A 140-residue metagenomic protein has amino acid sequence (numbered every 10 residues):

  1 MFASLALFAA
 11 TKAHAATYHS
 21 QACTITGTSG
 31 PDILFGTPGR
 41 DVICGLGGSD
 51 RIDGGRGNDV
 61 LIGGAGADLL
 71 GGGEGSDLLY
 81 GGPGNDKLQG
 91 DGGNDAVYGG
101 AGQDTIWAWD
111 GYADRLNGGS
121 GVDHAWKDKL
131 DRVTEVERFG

Functional and structural regions predicted by a protein language model:
S4-A22: C-terminal region of N-terminal signal peptides and the immediate post-cleavage residues of exported proteins
A16-R40, L130: Extracytoplasmic low-complexity, Pro/Thr/Ser/Ala/Gly-rich segments that lie immediately after a secretion/anchoring
A16-S20, S29, V60, L78 (+2 more regions): Alpha-helical transmembrane bundles and membrane-interface segments of multipass inner-membrane proteins
T26-G30, G36, G45, G54 (+8 more regions): Glycine-centered beta-turn/loop sites at beta-strand termini
N85, D95, E135-F139: Glycine/tyrosine- and acidic-biased, solvent-exposed loop/turn segments at the edges of beta-strands
W107-G140: Leucine-rich solenoid repeat scaffolds
